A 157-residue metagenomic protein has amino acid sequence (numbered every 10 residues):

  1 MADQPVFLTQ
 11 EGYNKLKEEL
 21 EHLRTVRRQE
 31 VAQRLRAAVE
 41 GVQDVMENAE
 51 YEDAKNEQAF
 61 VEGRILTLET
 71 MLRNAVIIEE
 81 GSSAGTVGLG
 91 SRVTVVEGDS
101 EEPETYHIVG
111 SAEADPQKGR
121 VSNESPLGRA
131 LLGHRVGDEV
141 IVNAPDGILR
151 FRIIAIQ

Functional and structural regions predicted by a protein language model:
A2-N56, F60: N-terminal cationic and glycine-rich segments that engage phosphates or anionic surfaces
L20, R24-R27, L72-V76, R135 (+1 more regions): Conserved NTP-handling cores and scaffolds of large molecular machines
R28, L35-R36, L66, R73 (+1 more regions): Alpha-helical coiled-coil oligomerization motifs
G41, E47, R73, S83 (+1 more regions): Glycine-rich, flexible loop/turn motifs
E52, N56-V76: Anionic-ligand-binding alpha/beta catalytic cores of soluble enzymes and soluble regulatory domains that recognize
I78-Q157: Non-DNA-binding regulatory cores of transcription-related proteins, predominantly C-terminal effector-binding
